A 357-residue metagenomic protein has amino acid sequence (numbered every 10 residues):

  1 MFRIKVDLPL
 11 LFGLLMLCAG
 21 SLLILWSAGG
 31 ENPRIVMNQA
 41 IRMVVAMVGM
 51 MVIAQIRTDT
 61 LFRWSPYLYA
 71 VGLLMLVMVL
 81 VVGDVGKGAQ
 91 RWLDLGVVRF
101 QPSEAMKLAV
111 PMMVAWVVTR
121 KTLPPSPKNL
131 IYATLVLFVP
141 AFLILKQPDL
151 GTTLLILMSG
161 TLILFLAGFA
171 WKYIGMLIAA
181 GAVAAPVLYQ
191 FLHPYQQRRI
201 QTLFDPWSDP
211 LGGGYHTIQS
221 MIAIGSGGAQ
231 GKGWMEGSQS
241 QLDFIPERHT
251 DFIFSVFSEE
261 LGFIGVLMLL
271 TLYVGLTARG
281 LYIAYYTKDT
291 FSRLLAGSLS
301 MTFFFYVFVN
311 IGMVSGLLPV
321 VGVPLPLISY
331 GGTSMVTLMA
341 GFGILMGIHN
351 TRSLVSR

Functional and structural regions predicted by a protein language model:
M1, N310-R357: A juxtamembrane structural motif centered on a specific transmembrane helix
M1-D7, S27: Flexible extramembrane loops and terminal tails that flank transmembrane helices in small membrane-associated subunits
L10-H216, S255-S315, A340-I344: Hydrophobic alpha-helical transmembrane segments of multi-pass inner membrane proteins, especially in bacterial systems
G96-M106, K146-P148, G228-G233, V323-L338: Glycine/serine-rich anion-binding loops at beta->alpha junctions that coordinate negatively charged ligand groups
D149-L154, K232-G237, R248-T250, L267 (+3 more regions): Transmembrane helix boundary and interhelical junction motifs in multipass membrane proteins
L211-G213, W234, L242, L317: Replace "in large, NTP-powered and nucleic-acid-processing enzymes" with "in large, NTP-powered factors and other
G214-M235: Extracytosolic (periplasmic/ER-lumenal) interhelical loops and adjacent juxtamembrane/interface segments of multi-pass
G228-I264, T287, F291: Long extracytoplasmic/lumenal interhelical loops at the membrane interface of multi-pass membrane proteins
